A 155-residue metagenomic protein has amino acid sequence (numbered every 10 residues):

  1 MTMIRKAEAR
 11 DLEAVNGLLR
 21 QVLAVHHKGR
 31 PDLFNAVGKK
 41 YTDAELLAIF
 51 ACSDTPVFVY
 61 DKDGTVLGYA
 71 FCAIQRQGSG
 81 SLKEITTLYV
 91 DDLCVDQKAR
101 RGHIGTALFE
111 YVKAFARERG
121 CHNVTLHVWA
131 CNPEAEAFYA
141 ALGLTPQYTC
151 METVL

Functional and structural regions predicted by a protein language model:
M3-G17, H26: A short beta-loop-alpha structural element at the N-terminal edge of CoA-dependent acyl/N-acetyltransferase catalytic
A24-L46: Conserved GNAT-fold acetyl-CoA-binding loop/helix
A44-V59, Y89: A short helix-loop-beta-strand connector motif used in the catalytic cores of GNAT acetyltransferases and, in some
V59, T65-I74, Y89, C94: Conserved beta-strand in the GNAT
D92-V95, R101-A114, A141: Conserved acetyl-CoA-binding loop-helix of GNAT-fold acetyltransferases
T106, E110, E118, A130-Y148: Conserved active-site alpha-helix within GNAT-family acetyltransferase domains
A116-H127: Conserved GNAT acetyl-CoA-binding A-motif
T125-A135, E152-L155: Conserved beta-strand-loop-alpha-helix junction that forms the acyl-donor binding cleft
